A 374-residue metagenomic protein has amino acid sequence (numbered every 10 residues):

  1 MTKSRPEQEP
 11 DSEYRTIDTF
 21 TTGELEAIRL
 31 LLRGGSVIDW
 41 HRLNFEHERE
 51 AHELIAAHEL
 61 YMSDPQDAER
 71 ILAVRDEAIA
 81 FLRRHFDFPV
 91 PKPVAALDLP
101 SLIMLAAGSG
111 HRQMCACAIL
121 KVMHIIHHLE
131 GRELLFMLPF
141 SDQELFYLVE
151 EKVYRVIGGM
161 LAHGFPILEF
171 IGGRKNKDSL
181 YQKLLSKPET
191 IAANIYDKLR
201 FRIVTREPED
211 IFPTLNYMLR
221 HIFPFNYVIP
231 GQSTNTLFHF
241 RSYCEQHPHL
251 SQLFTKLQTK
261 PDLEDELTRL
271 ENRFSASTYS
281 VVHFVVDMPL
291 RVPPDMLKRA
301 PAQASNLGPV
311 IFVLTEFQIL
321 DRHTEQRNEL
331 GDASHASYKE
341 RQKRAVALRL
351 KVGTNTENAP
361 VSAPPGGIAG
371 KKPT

Functional and structural regions predicted by a protein language model:
M1-A96, L102-F136, K152, E209-T374: An acidic, glycine-/histidine-flanked metal-binding catalytic module
S101-A162, I167-D210: Extended, domain-scale alpha-helical bundle/helix-rich regions
